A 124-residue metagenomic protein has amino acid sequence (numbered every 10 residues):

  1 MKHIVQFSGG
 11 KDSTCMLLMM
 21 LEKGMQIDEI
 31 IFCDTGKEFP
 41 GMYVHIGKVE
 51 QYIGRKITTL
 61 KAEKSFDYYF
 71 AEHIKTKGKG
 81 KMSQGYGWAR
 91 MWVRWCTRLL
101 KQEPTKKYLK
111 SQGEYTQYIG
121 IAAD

Functional and structural regions predicted by a protein language model:
M1-D124: ATP-dependent adenylation/nucleotidyltransferase module used to activate substrates
